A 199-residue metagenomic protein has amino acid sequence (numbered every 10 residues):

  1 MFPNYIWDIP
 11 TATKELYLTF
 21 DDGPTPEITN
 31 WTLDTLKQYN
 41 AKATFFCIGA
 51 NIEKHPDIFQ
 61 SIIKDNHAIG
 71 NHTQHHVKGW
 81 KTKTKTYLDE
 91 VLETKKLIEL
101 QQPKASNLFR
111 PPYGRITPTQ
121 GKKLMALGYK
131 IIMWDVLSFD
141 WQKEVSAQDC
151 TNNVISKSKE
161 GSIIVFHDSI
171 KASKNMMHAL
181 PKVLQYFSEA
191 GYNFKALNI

Functional and structural regions predicted by a protein language model:
M1-K78, E90, K95-L97: Active-site beta->alpha N-cap acidic-glycine motif
F2-T13, Q38-Y39, N51, K174-I199: C-terminal domain-boundary segment and adjacent tail
F20-D22, C47-A50, N71-T73, P111-Y113 (+3 more regions): A cross-domain feature marking catalytic cores of carbohydrate-active enzymes and several ubiquitous metabolic/repair
G23-E27, C47-H55, V77-K85, R110-T117 (+2 more regions): Acidic-and-aromatic substrate-binding clefts and catalytic sites of carbohydrate-active enzymes
L33-K42, A68, V77, T84-P118 (+3 more regions): CE4/NodB-like, metal-dependent polysaccharide N-deacetylase domain that modifies extracellular/periplasmic N-acetylated
Q60, T84-L92, V145-T151, M177-P181: Charged helix-capping and loop-helix junction motifs
R115, G121-K157, G191-I199: His/Asp/Glu-enriched short active-site or ligand-binding loop at hydrolase and phosphoryl-transfer sites
